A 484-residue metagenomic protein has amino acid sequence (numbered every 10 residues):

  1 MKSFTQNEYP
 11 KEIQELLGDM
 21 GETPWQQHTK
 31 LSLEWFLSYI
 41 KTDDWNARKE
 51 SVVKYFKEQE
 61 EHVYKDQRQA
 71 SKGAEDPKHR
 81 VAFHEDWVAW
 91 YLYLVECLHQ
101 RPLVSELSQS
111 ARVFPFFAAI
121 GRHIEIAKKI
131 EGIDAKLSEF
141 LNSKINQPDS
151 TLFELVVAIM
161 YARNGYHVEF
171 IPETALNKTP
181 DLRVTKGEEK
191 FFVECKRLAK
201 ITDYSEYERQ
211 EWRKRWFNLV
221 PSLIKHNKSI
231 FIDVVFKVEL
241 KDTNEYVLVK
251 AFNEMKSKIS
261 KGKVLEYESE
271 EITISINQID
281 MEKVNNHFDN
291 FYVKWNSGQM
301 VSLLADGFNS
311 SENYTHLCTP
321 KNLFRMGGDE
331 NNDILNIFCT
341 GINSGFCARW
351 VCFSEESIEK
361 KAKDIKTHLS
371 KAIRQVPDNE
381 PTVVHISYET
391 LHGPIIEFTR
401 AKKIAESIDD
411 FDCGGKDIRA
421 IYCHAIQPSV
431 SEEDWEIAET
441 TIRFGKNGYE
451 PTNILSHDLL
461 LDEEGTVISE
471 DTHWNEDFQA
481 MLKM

Functional and structural regions predicted by a protein language model:
M1-N164, P172, R197-M484: Charged, structured surface patches that assemble and position nucleic-acid processing machinery
E169-L176: A short glycine-rich beta-strand->turn/loop micro-motif centered on a GG-aromatic cluster
N177-E194: Short acidic loop-to-beta-strand element that houses the catalytic metal-binding Asp/Glu of nuclease active sites
